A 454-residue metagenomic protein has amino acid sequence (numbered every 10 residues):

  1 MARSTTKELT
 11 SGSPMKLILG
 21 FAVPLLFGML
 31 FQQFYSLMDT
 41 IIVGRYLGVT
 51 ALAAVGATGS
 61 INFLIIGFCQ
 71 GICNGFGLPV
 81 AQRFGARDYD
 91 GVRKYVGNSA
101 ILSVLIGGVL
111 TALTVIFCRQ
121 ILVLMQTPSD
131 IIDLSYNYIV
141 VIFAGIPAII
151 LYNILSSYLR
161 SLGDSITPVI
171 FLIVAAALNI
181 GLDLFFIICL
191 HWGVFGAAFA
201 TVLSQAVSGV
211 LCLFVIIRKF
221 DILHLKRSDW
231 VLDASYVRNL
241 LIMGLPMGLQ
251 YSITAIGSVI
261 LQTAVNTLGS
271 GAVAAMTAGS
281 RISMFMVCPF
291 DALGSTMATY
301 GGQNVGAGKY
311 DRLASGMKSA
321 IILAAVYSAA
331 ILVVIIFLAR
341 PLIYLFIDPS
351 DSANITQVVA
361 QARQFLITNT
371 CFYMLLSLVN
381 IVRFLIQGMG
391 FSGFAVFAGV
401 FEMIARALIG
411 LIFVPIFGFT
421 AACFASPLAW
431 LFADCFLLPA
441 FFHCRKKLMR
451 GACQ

Functional and structural regions predicted by a protein language model:
M1-A22, V80-G145, C189-L245, G301-C371 (+1 more regions): Short alpha-helical transmembrane segments in multi-pass integral membrane proteins
L9-L47, S60-G75, P79, V104-T111 (+5 more regions): N-terminal transmembrane alpha-helices
G20-D39, V141, Y152, A175 (+4 more regions): Transmembrane helical elements of multi-pass membrane transporters/channels
M29-Q33, G67, G107, T111 (+10 more regions): Residue-level hotspots within the lipid-embedded alpha helices of multi-pass solute transporters
L30, F34-A53, L122-S129, F185-W192 (+6 more regions): Helix-terminus/linker motif at the lipid-water interface of multi-pass membrane proteins
L52-A112, I149-P168, A275-A339, L376-G390 (+1 more regions): Small-residue-rich hydrophobic transmembrane alpha-helices
L64-G67, T111, N179-D183, G209-L213 (+4 more regions): Hydrophobic transmembrane alpha-helices of multi-pass small-molecule transporters
C73, I142-R160, P168-A176, A197-V210 (+4 more regions): Short runs within selected transmembrane alpha-helices of multi-pass transporters and secretion channels
